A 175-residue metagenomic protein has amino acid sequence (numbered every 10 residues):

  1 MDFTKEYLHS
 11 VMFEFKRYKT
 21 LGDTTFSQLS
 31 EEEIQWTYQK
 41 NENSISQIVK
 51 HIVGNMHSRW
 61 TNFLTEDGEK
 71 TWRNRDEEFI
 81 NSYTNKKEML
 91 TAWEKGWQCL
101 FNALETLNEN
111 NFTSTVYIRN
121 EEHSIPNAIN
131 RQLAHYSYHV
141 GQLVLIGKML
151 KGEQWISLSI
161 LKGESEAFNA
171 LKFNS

Functional and structural regions predicted by a protein language model:
M1-D2, D76-S82: Short glycine/proline-rich turn/loop motifs
M1-K16: Extreme N-terminal tail/first-helix region
L8-M12, T61, L90, T113: Generic detector of well-ordered alpha-helical segments enriched in charged/polar residues, highlighting helical
M12-K16, D23, E31-E77, I118-S175: Short, contiguous alpha-helical
F15, K19, F26, W93 (+1 more regions): Hydrophobic alpha-helical core bundles mediating ligand binding, dimerization, or RNAP-core interactions
F26-S30, N108: Short secondary-structure junctions
I80-V116, S124-S137, Q142: Acidic/histidine-rich alpha-helical segments that form the ligand environment of transition-metal centers
